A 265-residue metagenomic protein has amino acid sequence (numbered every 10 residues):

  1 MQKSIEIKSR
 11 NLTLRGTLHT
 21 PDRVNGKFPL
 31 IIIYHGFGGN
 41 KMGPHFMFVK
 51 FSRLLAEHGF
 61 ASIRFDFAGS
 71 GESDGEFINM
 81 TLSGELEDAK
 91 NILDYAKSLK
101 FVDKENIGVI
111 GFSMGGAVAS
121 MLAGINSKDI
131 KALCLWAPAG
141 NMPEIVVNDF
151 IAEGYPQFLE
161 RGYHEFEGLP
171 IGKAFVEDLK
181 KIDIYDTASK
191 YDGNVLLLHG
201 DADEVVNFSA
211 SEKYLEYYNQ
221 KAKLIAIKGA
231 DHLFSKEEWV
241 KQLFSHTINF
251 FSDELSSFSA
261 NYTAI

Functional and structural regions predicted by a protein language model:
M1-G26: N-terminal cap/lid segment of alpha/beta-hydrolase-fold proteins
S4, L14, G124, D129-A226 (+1 more regions): The alpha/beta-hydrolase serine catalytic core
K27-G36: Short beta-strand element of the alpha/beta-hydrolase
G38-S52, F67, S209: The serine-hydrolase catalytic nucleophile loop
S52-D74: Conserved alpha/beta-hydrolase
N79-K100: Alpha/beta-hydrolase active-site loop
F101-F112: Alpha/beta-hydrolase fold nucleophile elbow
G111-G115, A119: Gly/Ala-rich beta-loop-alpha elbow adjacent to hydrolase catalytic centers
